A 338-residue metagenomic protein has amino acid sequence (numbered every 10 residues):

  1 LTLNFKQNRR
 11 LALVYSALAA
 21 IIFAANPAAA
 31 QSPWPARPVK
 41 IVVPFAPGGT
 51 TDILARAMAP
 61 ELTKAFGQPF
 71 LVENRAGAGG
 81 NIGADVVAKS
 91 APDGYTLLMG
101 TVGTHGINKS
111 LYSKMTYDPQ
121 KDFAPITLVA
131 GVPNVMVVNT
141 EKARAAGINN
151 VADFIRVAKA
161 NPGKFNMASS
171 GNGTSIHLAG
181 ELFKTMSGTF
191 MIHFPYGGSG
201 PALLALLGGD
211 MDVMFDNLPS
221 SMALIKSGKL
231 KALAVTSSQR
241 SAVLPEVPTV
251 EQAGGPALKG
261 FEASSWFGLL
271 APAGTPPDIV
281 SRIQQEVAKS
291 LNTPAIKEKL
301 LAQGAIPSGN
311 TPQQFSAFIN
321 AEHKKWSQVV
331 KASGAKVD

Functional and structural regions predicted by a protein language model:
L1-R9: N-terminal secretory signal peptides that target proteins for export/translocation
V14-A24: Bacterial N-terminal signal peptides
A30-K121, K164, N172, G188-V213 (+4 more regions): N-terminal (or domain-start) structured segment
A30-Q31, D122-I126, Q252-F261: Short beta-strand/turn micro-motifs at beta-sheet edges
A36-P38, K226, P277-D338: An extracytoplasmic/periplasmic, membrane-proximal ligand-sensing/linker region
K89-G94, S110-P201, V250, W266-K299: Hinge/capping helix and adjacent helix->loop/strand transition within the periplasmic-binding protein
H105-K114, H177, L182-M186, G208 (+1 more regions): A ligand-binding cleft/hinge motif common to bilobed small-molecule-binding domains
G131, S221-L291, A321-K324: C-terminal lobe and pocket-closing loops of periplasmic/extracytoplasmic Venus-flytrap solute-binding proteins
